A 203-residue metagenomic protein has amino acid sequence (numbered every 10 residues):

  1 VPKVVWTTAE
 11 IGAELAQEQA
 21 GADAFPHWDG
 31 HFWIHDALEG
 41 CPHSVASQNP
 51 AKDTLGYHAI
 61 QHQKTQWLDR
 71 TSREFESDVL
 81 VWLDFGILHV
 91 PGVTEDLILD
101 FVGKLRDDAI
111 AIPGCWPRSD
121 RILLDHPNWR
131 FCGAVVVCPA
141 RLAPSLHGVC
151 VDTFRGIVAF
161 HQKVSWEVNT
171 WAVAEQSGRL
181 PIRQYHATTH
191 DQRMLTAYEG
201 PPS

Functional and structural regions predicted by a protein language model:
P2-K3, A22, L80, L180-I182: Hydrophobic anchor at the start of a short beta-strand that flanks the dinucleotide cofactor-binding loop
K3-T7, I112-P113: Short, hydrophobic beta-strand segments that form beta-sheet elements in well-ordered domains
V5-E76: Active-site-proximal specificity loops/subdomain of glycosyltransferases
T7-I11, G86-I87, W116-R118, T189-D191: Short beta-alpha junction loops
E14-A16, H31-A37, G92, D120-L124 (+1 more regions): Short, solvent-exposed polar/charged micro-motifs at secondary-structure junctions
I60-I112: GT-A fold catalytic core of metal-dependent nucleotide-sugar glycosyltransferases, centered on the diacidic
I87-G92, D125-S203: Catalytic core and acceptor-binding pocket of nucleotide-sugar-dependent glycosyltransferases
D108-L123: Short beta-strand-to-loop element that shapes/binds the nucleotide-sugar donor at the catalytic cleft/hinge
